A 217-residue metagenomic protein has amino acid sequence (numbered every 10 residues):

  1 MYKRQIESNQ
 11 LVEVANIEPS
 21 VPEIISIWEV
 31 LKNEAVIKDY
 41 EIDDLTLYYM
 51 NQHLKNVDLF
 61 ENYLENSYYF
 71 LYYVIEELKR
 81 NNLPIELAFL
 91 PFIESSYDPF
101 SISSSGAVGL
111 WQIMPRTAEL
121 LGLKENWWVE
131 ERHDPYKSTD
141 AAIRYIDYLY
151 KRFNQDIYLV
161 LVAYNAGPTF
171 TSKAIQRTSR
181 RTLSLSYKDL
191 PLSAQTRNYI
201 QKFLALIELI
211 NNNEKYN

Functional and structural regions predicted by a protein language model:
K3-N82: An acidic, Gly/Ser/Thr/Pro-rich helix-cap/linker signature
H53, V57-L64, E76, D98-S104 (+4 more regions): Second-shell loop/turn segments in exported
Y72, E76, A88, D140-D147 (+2 more regions): Solvent-exposed, polar/charged alpha-helical surfaces in well-ordered, non-transmembrane soluble domains, broadly
L83-F100, V160-N165: Short, functionally critical alpha-helical segments immediately adjacent to catalytic or ligand/cofactor-binding
I93-Y97, L110-L123, A166-F170, L209-N212: Glycine-rich, acidic and aromatic/proline-enriched surface loops and short helix-turn segments that act as binding
S96-S104, L120-L121, L149-R152, P168-R181: Secretory-pathway/luminal and periplasmic proteins that interact with or process carbohydrate-rich
S105-W127, T139-I146: Substrate-binding/active-site groove segments that recognize and process beta-1,4-linked N-acetyl-hexosamine
A194-Y216: Catalytic cores of secreted or luminal carbohydrate-active enzymes
